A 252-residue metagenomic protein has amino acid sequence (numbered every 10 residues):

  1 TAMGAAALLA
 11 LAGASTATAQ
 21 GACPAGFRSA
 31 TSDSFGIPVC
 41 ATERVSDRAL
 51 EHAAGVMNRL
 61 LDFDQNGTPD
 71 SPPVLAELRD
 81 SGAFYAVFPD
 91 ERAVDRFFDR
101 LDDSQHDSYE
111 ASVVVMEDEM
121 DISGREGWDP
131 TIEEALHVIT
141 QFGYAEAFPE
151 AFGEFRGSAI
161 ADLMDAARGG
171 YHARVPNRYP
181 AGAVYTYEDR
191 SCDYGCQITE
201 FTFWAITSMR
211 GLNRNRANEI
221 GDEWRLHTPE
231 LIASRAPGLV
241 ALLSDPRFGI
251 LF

Functional and structural regions predicted by a protein language model:
A2-G13: Bacterial N-terminal signal peptides
A14, D62, T207-S208: Residue-level marker of positions within ordered structural domains that often coincide with functionally constrained
A17-G21: Boundary at the C-terminal end of the N-terminal hydrophobic targeting segment
P24, S34-N177, G182: Acidic/His-rich structured neighborhood in mature extracellular/periplasmic domains
A25-S29: A domain-start/cap signature at the N-terminus of enzymes
A30, V74-R79, C192-G195: A general structural signal for short secondary-structure junctions and capping/turn motifs
A41-R44, T186-Y194, H227: Active-site rim elements
G195, T199-F252: Pan-zinc metallopeptidase signature
